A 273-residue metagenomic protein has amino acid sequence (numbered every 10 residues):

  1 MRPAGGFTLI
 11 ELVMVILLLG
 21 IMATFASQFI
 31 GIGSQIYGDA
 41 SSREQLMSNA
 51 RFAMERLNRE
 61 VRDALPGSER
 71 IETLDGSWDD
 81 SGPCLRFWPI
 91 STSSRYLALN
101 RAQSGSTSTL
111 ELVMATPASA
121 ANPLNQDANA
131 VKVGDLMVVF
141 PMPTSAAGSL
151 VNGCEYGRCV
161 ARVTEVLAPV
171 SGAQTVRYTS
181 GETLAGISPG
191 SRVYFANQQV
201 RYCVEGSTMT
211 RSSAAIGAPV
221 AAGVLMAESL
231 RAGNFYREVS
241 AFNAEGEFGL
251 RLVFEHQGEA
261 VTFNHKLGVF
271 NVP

Functional and structural regions predicted by a protein language model:
M1-R2: N-terminal secretory signal peptides that target proteins for export/translocation
G5, S27, Q35, C154 (+4 more regions): Intrinsically disordered, low-complexity segments enriched in small/polar residues
G5, V133, A244-G246: Residue-level preference for short coil/turn positions at secondary-structure junctions
G5-R62: Aliphatic-rich helix starts adjacent to a transmembrane/signal segment
F7, I30, D75, N234-E238: Aromatic-residue hotspot detector
Q35, R51, R59, D63-G67 (+4 more regions): Short helix-loop boundary/capping segments at the starts of domains
S41-S207: Extracytoplasmic beta-strand-rich oligomerization domains located immediately C-terminal to a leader/signal peptide
A196-Q199, G206-P273: Short linear sequence signals and composition-biased patches located at protein termini or domain-edge surfaces
